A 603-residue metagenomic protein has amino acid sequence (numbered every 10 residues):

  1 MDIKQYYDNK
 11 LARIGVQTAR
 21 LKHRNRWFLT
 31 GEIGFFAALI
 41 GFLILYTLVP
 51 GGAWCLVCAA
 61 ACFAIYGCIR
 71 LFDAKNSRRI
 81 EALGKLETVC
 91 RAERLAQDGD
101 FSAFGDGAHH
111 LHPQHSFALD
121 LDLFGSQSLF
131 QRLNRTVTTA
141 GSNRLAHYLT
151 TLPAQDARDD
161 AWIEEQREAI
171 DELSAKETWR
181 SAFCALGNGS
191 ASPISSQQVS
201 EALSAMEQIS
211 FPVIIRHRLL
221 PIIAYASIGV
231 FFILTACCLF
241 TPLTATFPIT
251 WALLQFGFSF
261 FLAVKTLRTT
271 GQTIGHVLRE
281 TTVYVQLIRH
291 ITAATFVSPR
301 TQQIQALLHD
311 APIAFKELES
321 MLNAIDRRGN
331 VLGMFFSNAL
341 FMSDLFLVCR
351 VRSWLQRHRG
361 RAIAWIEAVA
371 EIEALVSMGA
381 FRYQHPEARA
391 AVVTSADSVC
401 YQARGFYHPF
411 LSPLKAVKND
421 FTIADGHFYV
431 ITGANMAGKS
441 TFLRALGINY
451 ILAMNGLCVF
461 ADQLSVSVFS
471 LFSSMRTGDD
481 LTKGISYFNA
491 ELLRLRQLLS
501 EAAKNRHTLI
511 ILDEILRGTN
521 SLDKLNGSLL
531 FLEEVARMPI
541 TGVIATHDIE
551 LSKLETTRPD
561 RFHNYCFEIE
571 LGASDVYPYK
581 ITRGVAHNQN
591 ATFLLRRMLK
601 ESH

Functional and structural regions predicted by a protein language model:
M1-A434, F442-L471, L493: Alpha-helical coupling/stalk and coiled-coil linker elements that connect catalytic or binding modules and transmit
M378, H385-H603: ATPase nucleotide-binding head domains, primarily ABC-like/P-loop NTPase cores
